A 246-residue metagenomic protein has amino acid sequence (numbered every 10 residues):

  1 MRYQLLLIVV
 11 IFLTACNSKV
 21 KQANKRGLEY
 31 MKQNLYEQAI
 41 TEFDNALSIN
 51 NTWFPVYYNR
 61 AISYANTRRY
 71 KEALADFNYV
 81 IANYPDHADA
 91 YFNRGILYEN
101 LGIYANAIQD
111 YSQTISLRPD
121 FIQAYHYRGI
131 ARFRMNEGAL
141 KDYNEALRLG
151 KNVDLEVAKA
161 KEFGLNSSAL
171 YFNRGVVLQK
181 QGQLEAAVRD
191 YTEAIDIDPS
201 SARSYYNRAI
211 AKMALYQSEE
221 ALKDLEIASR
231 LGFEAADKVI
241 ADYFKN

Functional and structural regions predicted by a protein language model:
R2-I8, A15-N246: Alpha-helical tetratricopeptide repeat
